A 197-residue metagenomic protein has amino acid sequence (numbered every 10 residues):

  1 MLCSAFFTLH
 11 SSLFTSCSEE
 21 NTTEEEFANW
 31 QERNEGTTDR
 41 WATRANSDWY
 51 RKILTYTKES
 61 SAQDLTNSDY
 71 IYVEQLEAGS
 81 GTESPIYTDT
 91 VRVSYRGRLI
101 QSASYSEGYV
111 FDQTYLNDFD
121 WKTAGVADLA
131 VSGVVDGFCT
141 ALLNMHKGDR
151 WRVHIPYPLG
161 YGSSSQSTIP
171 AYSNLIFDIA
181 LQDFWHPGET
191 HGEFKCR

Functional and structural regions predicted by a protein language model:
M1-C17: Sec-dependent bacterial lipoprotein signal peptides
C17-R197: Cross-family detector of peptidyl-prolyl cis-trans isomerase
